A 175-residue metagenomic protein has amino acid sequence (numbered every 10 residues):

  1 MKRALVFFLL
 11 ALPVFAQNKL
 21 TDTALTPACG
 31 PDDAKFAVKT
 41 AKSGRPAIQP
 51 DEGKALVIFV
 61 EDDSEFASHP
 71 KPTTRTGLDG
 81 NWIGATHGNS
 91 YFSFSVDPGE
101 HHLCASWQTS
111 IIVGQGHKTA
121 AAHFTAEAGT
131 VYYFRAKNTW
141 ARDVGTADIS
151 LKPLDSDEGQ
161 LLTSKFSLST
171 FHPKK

Functional and structural regions predicted by a protein language model:
K2-F7: Sec-dependent signal peptide recognition, specifically the positively charged N-region followed immediately by
F8-A16: Hydrophobic h-region of N-terminal signal peptides that target proteins for export in Gram-negative bacteria
Q17-K175: Short loop/turn and low-complexity linker motifs enriched in small/turn-promoting residues
